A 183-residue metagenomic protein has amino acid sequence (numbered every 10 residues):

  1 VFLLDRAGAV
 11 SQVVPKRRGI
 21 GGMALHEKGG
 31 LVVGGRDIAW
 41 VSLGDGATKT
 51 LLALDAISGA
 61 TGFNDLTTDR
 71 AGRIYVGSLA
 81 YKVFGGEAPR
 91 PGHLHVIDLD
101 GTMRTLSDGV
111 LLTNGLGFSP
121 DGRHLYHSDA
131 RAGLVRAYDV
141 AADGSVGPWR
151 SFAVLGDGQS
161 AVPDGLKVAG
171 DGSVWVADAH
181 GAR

Functional and structural regions predicted by a protein language model:
V1-F2, D37-A39, G85, G92-H95 (+2 more regions): A short loop-to-beta-strand structural motif that recurs across blades of beta-propeller domains
D5, S42-G44, D98, D139: Structural recognition of the beta-propeller blade-terminating site
A7-A9, G46, G101-T102, G133 (+1 more regions): Short coil/turn linkers that define WD40 beta-propeller blade boundaries
G8-P15, K49-A56, T102-D108, P148-G156: A short beta-strand motif characteristic of beta-propeller blades
K16-G35, A56-I74, A80-Y81, P91-H93 (+2 more regions): Beta-rich, blade/repeat-based domains predominating in secreted/periplasmic proteins but also intracellular
W40-A53, G62-L66: A generic, well-ordered mixed alpha/beta core segment in the N-terminal half of proteins
Y138-S145: Short loop/turn segments immediately following beta-strands, especially the blade-tip and inter-blade linker loops
